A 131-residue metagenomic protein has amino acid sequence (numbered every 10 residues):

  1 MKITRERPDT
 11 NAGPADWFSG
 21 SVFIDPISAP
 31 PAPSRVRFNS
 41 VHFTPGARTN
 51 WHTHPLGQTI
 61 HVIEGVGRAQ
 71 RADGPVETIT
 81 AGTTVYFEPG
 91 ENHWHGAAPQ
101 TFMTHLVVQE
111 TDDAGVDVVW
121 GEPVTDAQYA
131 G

Functional and structural regions predicted by a protein language model:
M1-V36, D117-G131: A short, N-terminal "cap"/entry segment at the start of jelly-roll beta-barrel domains of the cupin/DSBH fold
R37-H54, P89: Conserved short histidine dyad/triad with adjacent acidic residue
T49-W51, A69-Q70, N92-P99: Short beta-strand His + acidic residue motifs that chelate non-heme Fe in jelly-roll/DSBH and cupin folds
L56-R68, A72-D73: Glycine- and acidic-residue-biased ligand/ion/polar-headgroup-sensing regions
T59, Y86, Q100-V119: A short hydrophobic beta-strand segment most commonly corresponding to one strand of the jelly-roll/cupin
D73-G90: Short acidic-glycine-tyrosine-enriched beta hairpin
